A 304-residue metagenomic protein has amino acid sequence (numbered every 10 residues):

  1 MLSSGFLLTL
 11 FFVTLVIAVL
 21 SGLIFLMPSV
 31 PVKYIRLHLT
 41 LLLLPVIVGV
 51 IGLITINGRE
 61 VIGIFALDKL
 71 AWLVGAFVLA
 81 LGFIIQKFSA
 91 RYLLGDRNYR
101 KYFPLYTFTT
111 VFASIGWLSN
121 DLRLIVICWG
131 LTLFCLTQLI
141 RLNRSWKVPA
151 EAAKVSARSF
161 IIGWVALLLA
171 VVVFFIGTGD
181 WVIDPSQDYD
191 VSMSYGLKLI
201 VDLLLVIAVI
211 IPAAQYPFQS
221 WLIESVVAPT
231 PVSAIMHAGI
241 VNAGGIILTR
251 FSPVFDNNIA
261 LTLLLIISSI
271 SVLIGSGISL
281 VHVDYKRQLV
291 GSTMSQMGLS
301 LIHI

Functional and structural regions predicted by a protein language model:
M1-P104, G179-V191, Y195-L197, S220: Transmembrane helix-loop-helix hairpins at membrane boundaries of multipass inner-membrane proteins
M1-V13, W117-L136: Alpha-helical transmembrane segments and their immediate interhelical/interface regions in integral membrane proteins
D68, H303-I304: Adenylate-forming
I84-R100, Y106-I125, C135-I302: Hydrophobic transmembrane alpha-helices and their helix-loop junctions in integral membrane proteins
